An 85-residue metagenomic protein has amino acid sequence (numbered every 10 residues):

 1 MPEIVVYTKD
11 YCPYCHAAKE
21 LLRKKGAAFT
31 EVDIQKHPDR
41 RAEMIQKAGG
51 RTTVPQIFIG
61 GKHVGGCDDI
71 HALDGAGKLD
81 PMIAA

Functional and structural regions predicted by a protein language model:
M1-A28: Local sequence-structure signature of Cys/Sec-based thiol-disulfide redox active-site neighborhoods
K9, I34, G60: Acidic/polar N-terminal loop/beta-strand segments that form early-domain functional surfaces
H16, D39, G65: Residues that form or flank phosphate/diphosphate-binding pockets in enzymes that use nucleotide phosphates
E20-L22, I45, I70-L73: Short, glycine/charged-enriched secondary-structure capping and boundary segments
I34-T52, K78-M82: Thioredoxin-like thiol-disulfide oxidoreductase module
G49-F58, D68: Structural micro-motif
I59-A85: Non-catalytic, surface beta->alpha helical segment in thiol-disulfide oxidoreductase systems
